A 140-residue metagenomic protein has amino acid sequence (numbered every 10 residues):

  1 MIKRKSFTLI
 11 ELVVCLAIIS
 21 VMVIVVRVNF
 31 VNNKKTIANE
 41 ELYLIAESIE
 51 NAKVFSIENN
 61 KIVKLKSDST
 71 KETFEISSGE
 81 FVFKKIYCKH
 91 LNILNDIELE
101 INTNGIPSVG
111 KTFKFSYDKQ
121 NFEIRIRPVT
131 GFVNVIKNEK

Functional and structural regions predicted by a protein language model:
M1-F30: N-terminal single-pass transmembrane signal-anchor helix
V25-N39, Y43-L44, V54, E58 (+1 more regions): N-terminal helix-rich module
E47: DNA-recognition element of transcription regulators
